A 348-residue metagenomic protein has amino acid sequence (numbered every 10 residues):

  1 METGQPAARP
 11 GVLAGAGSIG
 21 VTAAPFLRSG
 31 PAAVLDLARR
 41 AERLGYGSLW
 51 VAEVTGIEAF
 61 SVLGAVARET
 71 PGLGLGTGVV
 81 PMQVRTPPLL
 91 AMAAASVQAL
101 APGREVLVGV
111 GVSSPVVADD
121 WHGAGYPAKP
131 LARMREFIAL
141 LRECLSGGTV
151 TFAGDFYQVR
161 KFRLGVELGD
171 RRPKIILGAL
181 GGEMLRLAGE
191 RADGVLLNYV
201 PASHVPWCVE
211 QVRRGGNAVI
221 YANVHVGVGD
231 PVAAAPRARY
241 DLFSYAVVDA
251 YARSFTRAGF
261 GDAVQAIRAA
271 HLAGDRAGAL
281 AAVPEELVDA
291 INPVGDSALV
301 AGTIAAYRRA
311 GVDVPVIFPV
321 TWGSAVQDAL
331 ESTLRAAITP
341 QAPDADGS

Functional and structural regions predicted by a protein language model:
M1-S348: Active-site-adjacent structural elements that line small-molecule/cofactor binding pockets in enzymes
